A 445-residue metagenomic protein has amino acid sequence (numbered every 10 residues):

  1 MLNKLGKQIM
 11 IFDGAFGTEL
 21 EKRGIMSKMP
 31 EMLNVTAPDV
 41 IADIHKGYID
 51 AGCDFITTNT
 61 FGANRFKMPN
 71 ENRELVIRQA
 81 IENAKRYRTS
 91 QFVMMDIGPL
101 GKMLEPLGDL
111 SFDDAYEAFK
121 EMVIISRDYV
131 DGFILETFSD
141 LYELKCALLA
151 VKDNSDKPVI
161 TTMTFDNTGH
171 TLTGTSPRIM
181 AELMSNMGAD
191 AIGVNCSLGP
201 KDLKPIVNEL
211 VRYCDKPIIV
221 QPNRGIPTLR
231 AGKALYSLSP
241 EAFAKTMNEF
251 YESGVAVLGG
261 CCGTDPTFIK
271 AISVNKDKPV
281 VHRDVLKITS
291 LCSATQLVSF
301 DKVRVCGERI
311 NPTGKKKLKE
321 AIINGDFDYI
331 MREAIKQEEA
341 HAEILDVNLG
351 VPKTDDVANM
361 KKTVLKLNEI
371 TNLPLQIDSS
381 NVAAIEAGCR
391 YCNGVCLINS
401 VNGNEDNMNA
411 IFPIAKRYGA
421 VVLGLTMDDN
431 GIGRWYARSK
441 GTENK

Functional and structural regions predicted by a protein language model:
M1-K445: Domain-level signal for soluble alpha/beta catalytic cores
